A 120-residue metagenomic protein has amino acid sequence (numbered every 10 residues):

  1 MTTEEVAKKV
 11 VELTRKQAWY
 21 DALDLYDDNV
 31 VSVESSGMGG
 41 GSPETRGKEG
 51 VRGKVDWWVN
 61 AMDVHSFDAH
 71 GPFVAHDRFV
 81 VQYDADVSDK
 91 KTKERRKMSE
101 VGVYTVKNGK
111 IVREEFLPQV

Functional and structural regions predicted by a protein language model:
M1-A18, L25: Short, aromatic-enriched amphipathic alpha-helices that serve as compact interaction elements
M1-T2, E34, K91, Y104: Intrinsically disordered/low-complexity terminal segments and short unstructured peptides
E5, Y20-G71, H76: A solvent-exposed, acidic/Ser-Thr-rich amphipathic alpha-helical stretch
A7, L13-K16, V30, A75 (+2 more regions): Small-side-chain structural scaffolding
K8-V10, K16, G47-K48, F73 (+1 more regions): Alpha-helical interaction segments
R52, D56-V120: A beta-strand edge to alpha-helix "cap/lid" segment located at domain peripheries
